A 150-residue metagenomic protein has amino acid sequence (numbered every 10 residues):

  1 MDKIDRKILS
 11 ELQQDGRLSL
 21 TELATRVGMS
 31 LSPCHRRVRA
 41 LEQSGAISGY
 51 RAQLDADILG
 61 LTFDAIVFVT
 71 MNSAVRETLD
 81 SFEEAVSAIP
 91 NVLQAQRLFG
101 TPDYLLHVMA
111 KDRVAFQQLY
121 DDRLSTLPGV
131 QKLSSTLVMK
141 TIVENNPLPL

Functional and structural regions predicted by a protein language model:
M1-L150: A compositional/biophysical signature of low hydrophobicity enriched in polar/charged and small residues
